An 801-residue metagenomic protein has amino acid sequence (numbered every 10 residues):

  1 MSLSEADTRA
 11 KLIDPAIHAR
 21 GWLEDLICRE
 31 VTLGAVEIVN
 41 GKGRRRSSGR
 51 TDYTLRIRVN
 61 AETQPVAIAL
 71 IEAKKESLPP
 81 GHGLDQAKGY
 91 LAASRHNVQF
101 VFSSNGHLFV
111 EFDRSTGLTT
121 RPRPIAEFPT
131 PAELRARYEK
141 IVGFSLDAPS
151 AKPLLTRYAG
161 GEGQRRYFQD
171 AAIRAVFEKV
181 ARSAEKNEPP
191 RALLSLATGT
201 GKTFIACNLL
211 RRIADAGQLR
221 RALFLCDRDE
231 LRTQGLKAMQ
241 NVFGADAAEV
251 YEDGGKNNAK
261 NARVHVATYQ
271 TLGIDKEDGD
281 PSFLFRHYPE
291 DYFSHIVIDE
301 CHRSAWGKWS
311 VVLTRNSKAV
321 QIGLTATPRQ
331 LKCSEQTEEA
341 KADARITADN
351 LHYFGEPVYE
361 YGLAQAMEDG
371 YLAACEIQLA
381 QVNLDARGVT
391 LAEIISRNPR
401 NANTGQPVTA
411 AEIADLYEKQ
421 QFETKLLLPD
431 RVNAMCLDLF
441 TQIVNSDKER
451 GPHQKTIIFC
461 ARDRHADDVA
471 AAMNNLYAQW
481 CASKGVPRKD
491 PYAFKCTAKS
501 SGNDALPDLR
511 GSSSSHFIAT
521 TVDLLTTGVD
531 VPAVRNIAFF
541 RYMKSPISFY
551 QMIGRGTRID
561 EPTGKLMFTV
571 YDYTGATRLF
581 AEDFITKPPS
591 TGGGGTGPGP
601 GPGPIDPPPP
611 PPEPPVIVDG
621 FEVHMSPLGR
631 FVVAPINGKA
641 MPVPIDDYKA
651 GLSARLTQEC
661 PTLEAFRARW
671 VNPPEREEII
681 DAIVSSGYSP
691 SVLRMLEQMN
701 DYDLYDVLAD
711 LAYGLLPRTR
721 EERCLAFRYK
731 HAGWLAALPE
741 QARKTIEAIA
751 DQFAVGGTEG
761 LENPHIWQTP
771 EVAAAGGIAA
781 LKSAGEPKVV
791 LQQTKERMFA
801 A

Functional and structural regions predicted by a protein language model:
M1-R221, E230-D246, K260-V264, Q270 (+8 more regions): ATP-dependent helicase/translocase motor core
S77, Q99, Q270-T271, H295 (+1 more regions): Conserved RecA-like P-loop NTPase helicase motor core
Y158-E162, A175, E412-T424, A434 (+3 more regions): Long, largely alpha-helical accessory region at the distal end of helicase-like NTP-driven motors
A197-T198, E300-R303, R315-S334, G370: Conserved helicase ATPase motor motifs in RecA-like P-loop NTPase domains
D229-D253, A472-C481: Conserved helix-turn-beta segment of the N-terminal RecA-like "Helicase ATP-binding" lobe in SF1/SF2 helicases
R263, D415-T521: Conserved C-terminal RecA-like helicase domain
L284-G323: SF2 helicase catalytic motif II
Q336-H453: Interdomain helical connector at the RecA1-RecA2 junction of SF1/SF2 helicase-like NTPases
